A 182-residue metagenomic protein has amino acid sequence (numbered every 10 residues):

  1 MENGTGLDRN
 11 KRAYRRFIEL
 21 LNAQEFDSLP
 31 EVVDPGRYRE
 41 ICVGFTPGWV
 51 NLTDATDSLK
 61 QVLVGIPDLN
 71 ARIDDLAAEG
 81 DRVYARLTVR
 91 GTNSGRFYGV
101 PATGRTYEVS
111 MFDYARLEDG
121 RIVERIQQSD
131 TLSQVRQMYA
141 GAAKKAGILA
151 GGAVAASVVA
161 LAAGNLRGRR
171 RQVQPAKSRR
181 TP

Functional and structural regions predicted by a protein language model:
M1-G36, A176-P182: Short, low-complexity N-terminal intrinsically disordered segments enriched in polar/charged residues
N3-G6, P47-G48, V100, G104: Alpha-helix initiation/capping motif
R9, N51-D54, Y107: Soluble or luminal CAZymes and related metallo-dependent hydrolases
R9-E19, C42-G44, D68-R72, N93: Short, mixed-charge, low-aromatic patches
D27-V83: A solvent-exposed, acidic/Ser-Thr-rich amphipathic alpha-helical stretch
L63-P182: A beta-strand edge to alpha-helix "cap/lid" segment located at domain peripheries
